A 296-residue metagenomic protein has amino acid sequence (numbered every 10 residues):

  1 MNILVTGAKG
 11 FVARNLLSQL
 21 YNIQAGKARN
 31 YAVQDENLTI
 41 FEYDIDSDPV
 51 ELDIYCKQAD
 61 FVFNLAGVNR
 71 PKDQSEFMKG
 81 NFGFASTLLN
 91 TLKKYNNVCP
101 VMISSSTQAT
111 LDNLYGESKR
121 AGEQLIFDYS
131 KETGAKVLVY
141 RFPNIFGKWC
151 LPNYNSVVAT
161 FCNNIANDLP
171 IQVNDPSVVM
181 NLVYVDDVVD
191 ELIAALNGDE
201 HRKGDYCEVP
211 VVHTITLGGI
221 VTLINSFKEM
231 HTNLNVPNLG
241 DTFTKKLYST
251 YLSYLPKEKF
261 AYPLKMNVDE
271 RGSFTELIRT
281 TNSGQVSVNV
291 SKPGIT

Functional and structural regions predicted by a protein language model:
M1-G26: N-terminal Rossmann NAD(P)H-binding glycine-rich loop of SDR-like oxidoreductase domains
D44-G83, T87, T91-Y95, Q108-D112: NAD(P)H-binding glycine-rich loop region in Rossmannoid oxidoreductase-like domains and their noncatalytic homologs
S86-E123, S130-T133, L138-Y140: Conserved Rossmann-fold NAD(P)-dependent oxidoreductase catalytic core, especially the SDR/UDP-sugar
Q124-L151, N163, L169-P176: Conserved beta-loop-beta element that borders a ligand/cofactor-binding pocket
G147, V173-N181, Y206-I215: Glycine-rich Rossmann NAD(P)(H)-binding loop
P152-T160, S177-N197, G218-T222: Substrate-positioning beta->alpha
N197-M266: Mid/C-terminal beta-alpha module of Rossmann-like enzyme folds, strongest in SDR-family dehydrogenases/epimerases
E258-T296: A short glycine-rich, His/Asp/Glu-containing loop-to-beta-strand
